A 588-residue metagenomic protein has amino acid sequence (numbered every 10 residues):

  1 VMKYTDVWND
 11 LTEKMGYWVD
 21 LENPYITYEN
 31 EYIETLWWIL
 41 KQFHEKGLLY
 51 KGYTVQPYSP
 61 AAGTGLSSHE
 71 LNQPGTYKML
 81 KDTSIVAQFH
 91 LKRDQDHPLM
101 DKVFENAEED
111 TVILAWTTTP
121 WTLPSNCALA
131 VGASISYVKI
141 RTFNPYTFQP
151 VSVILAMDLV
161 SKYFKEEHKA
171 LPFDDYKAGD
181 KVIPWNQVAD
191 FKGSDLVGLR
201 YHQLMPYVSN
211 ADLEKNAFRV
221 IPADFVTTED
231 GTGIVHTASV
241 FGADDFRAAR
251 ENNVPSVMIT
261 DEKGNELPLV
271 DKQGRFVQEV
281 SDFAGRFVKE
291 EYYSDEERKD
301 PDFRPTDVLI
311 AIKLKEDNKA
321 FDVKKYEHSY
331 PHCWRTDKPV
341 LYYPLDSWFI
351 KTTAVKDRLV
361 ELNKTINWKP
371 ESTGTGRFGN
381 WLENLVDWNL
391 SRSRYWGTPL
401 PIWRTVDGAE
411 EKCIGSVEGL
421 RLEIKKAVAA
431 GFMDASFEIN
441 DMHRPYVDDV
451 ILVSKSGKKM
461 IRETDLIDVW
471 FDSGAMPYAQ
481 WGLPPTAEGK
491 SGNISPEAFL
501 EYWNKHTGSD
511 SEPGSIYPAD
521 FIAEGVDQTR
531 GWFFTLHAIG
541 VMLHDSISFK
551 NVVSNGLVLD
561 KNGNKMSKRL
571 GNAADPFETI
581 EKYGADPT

Functional and structural regions predicted by a protein language model:
V1-E22, D101-A107, T111-I113, P120-T588: Non-cofactor substrate-recognition interfaces
D6-E13, E34, W38-Q42, E70-N72 (+1 more regions): Conserved core architecture of multi-subunit DNA-directed RNA polymerases
F43, L80-T83, G132: Metal-dependent nucleotidyl/phosphoryl-transfer cores and adjacent nucleic-acid-binding surfaces
G47: Gly/Thr-rich phosphate-binding loop signature of adenosyl cofactor/nucleotide-binding cores
K51-S59, R394-L400: Charged, gly/pro-enriched flexible loop segments at helix/strand junctions
P57-L114, T122: Active-site cores that bind ATP or allylic diphosphates and position pyrophosphate for catalysis
